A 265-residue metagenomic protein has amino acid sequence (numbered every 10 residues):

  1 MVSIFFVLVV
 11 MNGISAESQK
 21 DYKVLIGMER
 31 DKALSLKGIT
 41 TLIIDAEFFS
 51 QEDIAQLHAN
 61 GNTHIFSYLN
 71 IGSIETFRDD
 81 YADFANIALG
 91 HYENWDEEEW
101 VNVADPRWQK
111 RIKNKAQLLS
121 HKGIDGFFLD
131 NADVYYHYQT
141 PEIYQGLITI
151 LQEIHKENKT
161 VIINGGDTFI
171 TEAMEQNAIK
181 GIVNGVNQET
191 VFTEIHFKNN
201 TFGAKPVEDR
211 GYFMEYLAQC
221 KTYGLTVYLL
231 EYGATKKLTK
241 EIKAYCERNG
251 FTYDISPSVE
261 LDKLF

Functional and structural regions predicted by a protein language model:
V2-V10: Bacterial N-terminal signal peptides
N12-S15: Membrane-interface motif at the C-terminal end of an N-terminal transmembrane signal
E17-F265: Glycan-processing catalytic domains of CAZymes
